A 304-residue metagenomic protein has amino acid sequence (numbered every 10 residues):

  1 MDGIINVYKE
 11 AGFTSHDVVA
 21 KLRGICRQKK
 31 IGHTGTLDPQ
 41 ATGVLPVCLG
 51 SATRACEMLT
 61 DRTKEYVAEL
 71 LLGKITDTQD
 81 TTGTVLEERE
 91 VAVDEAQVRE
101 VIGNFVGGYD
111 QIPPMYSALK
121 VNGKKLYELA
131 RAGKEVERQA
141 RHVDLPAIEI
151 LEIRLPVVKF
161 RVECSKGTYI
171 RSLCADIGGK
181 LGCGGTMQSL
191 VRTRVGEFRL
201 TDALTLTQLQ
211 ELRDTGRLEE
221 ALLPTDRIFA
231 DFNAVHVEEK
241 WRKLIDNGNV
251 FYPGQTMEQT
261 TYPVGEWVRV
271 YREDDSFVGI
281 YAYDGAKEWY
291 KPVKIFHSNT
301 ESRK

Functional and structural regions predicted by a protein language model:
M1-E10, H16-H33, L37, A41-T42 (+3 more regions): Accessory RNA 3′-end/elbow-binding domains used by RNA modification enzymes
M1-S165, S172, D176-L204: Catalytic cores of RNA-modifying enzymes
